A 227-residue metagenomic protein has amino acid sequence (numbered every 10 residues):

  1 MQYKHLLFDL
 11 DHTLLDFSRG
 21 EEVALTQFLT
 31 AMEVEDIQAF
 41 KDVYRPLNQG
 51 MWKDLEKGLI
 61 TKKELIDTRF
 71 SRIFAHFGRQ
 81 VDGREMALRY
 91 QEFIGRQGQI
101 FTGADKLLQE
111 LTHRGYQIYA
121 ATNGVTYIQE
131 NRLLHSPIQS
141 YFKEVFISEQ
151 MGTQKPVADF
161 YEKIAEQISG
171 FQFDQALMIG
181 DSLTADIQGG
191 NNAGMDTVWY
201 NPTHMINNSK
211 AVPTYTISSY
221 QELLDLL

Functional and structural regions predicted by a protein language model:
M1-L6, R19, T30, Q109-T112 (+1 more regions): Asp-based, Mg2+/Mn2+-dependent phosphohydrolase catalytic module
M1-T102: N-terminal helical cap/lid subdomain that shapes the substrate entry/recognition surface in HAD-like hydrolases
R79, Y116, M195: Short glycine/serine/threonine/alanine-rich loop segments
G103-G115: Catalytic-core regions built around general acid/base machinery
Y119: Conserved serine/cysteine hydrolase catalytic core
T122: Conserved phosphate-coupling serine/threonine residues in phosphotransfer and NTP-handling enzymes
